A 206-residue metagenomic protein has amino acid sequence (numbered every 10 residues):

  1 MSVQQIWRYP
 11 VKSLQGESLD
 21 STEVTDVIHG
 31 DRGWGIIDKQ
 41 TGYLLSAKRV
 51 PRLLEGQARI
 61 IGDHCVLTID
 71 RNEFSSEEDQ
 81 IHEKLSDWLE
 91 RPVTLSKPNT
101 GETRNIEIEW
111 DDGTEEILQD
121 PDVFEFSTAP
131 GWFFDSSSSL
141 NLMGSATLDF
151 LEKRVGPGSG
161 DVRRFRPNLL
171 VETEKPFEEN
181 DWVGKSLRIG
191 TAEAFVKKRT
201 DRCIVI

Functional and structural regions predicted by a protein language model:
M1-I206: Metal-cofactor-dependent catalytic cores
